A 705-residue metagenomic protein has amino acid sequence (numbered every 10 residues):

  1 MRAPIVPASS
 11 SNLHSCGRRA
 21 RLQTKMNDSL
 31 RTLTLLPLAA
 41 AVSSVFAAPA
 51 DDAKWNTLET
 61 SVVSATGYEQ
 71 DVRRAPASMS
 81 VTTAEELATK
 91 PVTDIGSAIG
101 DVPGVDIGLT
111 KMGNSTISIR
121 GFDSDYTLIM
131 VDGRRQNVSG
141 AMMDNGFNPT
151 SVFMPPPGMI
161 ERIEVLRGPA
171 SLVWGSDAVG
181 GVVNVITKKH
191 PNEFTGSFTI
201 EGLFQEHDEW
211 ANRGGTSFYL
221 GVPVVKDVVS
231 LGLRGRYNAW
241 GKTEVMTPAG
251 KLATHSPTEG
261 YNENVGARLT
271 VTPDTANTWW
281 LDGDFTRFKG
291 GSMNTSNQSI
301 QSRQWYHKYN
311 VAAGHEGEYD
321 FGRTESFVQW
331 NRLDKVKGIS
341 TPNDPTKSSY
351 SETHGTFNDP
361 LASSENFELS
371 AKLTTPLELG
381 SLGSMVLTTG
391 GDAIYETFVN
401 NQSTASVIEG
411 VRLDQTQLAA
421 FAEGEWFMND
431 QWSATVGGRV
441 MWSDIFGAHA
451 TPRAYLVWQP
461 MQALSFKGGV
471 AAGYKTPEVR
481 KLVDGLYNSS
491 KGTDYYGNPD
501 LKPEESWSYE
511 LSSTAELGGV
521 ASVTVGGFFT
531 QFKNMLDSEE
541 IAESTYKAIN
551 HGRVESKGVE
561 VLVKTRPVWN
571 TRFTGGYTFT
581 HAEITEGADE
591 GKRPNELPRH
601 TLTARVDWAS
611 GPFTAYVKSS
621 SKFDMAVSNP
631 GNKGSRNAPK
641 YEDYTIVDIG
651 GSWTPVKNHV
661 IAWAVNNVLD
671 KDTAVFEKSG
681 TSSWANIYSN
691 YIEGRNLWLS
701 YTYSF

Functional and structural regions predicted by a protein language model:
M1-A3, T199, T375, F427-S433 (+6 more regions): Gram-negative outer-membrane beta-barrel transporters
R2-V92, A98-V102, T216, G221-V222 (+3 more regions): N-terminal Sec signal peptide and the immediately downstream disordered periplasmic leader that contains the TonB box
K54-E193, L511: Acidic, small-polar-rich N-terminal luminal/periplasmic segments of exported/outer-membrane proteins
S139, K533, F623-P630, S652-F705: C-terminal beta-signal and adjacent terminal beta-strands/loops of Gram-negative outer-membrane beta-barrel proteins
D144-F147, G158-E161, R167, L172-N184 (+2 more regions): Outer-membrane beta-barrel translocator/receptor signature
E209-G241, V245-K289, H307-G314, Y319 (+1 more regions): Transmembrane beta-barrel wall of Gram-negative outer-membrane proteins
T272-D274, S384-T388, E396, S406-Q531 (+4 more regions): Structural signature of Gram-negative outer-membrane beta-barrels, strongest in the C-terminal barrel of TonB-dependent
Q298-E318, S364, L413-Q415, Q459 (+8 more regions): Outer-membrane beta-barrel signature, preferentially recognizing the C-terminal barrel domain of Gram-negative
